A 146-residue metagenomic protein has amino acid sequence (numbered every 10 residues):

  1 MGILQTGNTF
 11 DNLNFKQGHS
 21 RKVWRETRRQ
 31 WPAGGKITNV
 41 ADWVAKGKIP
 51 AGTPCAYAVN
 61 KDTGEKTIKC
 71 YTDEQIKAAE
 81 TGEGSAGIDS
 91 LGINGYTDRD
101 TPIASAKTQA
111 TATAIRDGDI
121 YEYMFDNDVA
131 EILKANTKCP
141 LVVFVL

Functional and structural regions predicted by a protein language model:
M1-L146: Surface-exposed, low-hydrophobicity beta-strand/loop segments enriched in small/polar/acidic residues
